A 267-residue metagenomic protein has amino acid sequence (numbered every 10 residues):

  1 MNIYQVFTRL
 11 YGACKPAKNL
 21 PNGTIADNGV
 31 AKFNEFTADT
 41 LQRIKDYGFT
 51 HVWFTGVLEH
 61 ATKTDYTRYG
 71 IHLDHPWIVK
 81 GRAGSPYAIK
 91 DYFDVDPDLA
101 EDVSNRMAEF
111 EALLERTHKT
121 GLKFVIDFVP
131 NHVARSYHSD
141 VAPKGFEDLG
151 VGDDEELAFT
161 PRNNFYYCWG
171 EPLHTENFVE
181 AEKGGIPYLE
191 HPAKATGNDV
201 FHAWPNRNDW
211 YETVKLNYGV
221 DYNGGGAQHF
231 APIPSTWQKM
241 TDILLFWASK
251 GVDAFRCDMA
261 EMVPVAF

Functional and structural regions predicted by a protein language model:
M1-K123, N131-H132, H138-A142, D153-D154 (+4 more regions): N-terminal structural segment of carbohydrate-active enzymes
I3, F7, A88-I89, D94-E115 (+3 more regions): Alpha-amylase-like alpha-glycosidases and glucanotransferases acting on alpha-linked glucans and related
V125-I126, R256: Generic enzyme active-site microenvironment
